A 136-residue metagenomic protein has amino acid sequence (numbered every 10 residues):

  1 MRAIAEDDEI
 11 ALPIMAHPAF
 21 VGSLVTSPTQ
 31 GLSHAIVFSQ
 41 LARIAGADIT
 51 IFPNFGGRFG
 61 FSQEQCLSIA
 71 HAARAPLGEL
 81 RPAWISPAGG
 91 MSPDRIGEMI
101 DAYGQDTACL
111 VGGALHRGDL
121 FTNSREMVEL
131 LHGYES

Functional and structural regions predicted by a protein language model:
M1-L110: Catalytic alpha/beta core domains of metabolic enzymes, predominantly
G113-G118: A short, acidic, flexible beta-alpha connecting loop/helix-capping segment that sits on the rim of active
L120-S136: Extended, intrinsically disordered, low-complexity segments
